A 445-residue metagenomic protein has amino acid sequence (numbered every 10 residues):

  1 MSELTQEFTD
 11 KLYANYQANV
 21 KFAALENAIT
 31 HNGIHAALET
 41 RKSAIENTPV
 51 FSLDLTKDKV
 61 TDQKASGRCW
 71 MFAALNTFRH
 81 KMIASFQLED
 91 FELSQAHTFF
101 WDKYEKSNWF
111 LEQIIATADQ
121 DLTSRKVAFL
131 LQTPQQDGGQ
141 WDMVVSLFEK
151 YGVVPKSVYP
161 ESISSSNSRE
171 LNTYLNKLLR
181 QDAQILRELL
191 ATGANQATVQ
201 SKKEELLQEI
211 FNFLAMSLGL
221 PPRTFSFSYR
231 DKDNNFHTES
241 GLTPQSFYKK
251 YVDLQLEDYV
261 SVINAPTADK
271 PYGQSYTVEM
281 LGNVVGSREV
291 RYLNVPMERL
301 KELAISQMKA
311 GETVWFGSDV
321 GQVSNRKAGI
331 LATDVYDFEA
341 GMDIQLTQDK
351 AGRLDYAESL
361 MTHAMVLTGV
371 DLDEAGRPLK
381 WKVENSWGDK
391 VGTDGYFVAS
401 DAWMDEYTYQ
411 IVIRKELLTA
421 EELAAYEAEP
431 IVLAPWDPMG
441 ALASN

Functional and structural regions predicted by a protein language model:
S2-D58: N-terminal regions that are enriched for targeting/export leaders and immediately downstream pro/stem segments
S2-F22, F72-L75, L88, S400 (+3 more regions): Bimodal feature
A44-V314, V391-D394, D401, Y409: Active-site nucleophile-adjacent alpha helix/oxyanion-hole segment immediately C-terminal to the catalytic cysteine
D54-D58, K350-G352, E384: Short helix/strand-bridging catalytic loops that position acidic/His residues to coordinate divalent metals and engage
C69, F148, D355-G388: Catalytic nucleophile-His microenvironment captured as a short glycine-rich beta-strand/loop that brackets
F72, F316-D319, T368: Short His-Asn-centered micro-motif
S287-T362: Long, positively charged binding patches that form subdomain-scale interaction surfaces for polyanionic ligands
D373, L379-N445: Conserved catalytic-core surface of thiol
